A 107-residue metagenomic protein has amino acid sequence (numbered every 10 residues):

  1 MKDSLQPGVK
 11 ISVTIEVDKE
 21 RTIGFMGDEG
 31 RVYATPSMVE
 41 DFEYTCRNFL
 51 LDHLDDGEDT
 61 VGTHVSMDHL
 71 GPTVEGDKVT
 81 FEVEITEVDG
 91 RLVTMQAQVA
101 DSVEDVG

Functional and structural regions predicted by a protein language model:
M1-A34: Catalytic strand-loop segment that frames the active site of acyl-thioester-processing enzymes
Q6-K10, L54, T60, E104: A generic structural signal for short, non-catalytic loop/turn and secondary-structure boundary residues
Q6-S12, H64, K78-T80, L92-T94: Intrinsic-disorder/low-complexity, polar/charged segments enriched in Ser/Thr/Lys/Arg/Asp/Glu/Gln
V9, E75, I85-G107: HotDog/MaoC-like acyl-thioester-processing domains
T14-E16, S66-D68, E82-E84, Q96-A100: Residue-level recognition of well-ordered beta-strand positions that form the cores of beta-sheet-rich folds across
T35-E40: Conserved N-terminal beta-strand and adjoining loop/helix that marks the start of the Nudix/MutT-like hydrolase domain
E43: N-terminal glycine-rich beta->alpha transition that marks the start or flank of a dinucleotide-binding site
R47-T80: Hydrophobic beta-strand-centered segment that forms part of the acyl-chain substrate-binding groove
